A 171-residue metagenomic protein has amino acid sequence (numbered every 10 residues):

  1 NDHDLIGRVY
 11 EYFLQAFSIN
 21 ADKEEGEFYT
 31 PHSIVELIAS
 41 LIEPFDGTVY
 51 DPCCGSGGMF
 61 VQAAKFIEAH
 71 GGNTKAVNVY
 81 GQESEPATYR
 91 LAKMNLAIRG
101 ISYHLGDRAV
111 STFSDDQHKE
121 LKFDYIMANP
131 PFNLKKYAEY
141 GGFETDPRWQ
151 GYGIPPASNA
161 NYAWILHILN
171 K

Functional and structural regions predicted by a protein language model:
N1-S18: Long recognition/docking surfaces used for binding and targeting
D2, N20, E27, D115-H118 (+1 more regions): Replace "in large, NTP-powered and nucleic-acid-processing enzymes" with "in large, NTP-powered factors and other
D2-G7, E24-H32, S158: Conserved phosphate/pyrophosphate-binding and hydrolysis machinery centered on Walker-type P-loop NTPases, extending
R8, F13, D46, T145-P155: Short charge-dense sequence patches
E24-A128, N133-Y137, F143, R148-W149: Conserved S-adenosyl-L-methionine
I38, S84, Y89, I154-K171: Conserved Class I SAM-dependent methyltransferase catalytic core
M127-A128, L134, Y140-G142, P155-Y162 (+1 more regions): C-terminal structured domain segments across diverse proteins
